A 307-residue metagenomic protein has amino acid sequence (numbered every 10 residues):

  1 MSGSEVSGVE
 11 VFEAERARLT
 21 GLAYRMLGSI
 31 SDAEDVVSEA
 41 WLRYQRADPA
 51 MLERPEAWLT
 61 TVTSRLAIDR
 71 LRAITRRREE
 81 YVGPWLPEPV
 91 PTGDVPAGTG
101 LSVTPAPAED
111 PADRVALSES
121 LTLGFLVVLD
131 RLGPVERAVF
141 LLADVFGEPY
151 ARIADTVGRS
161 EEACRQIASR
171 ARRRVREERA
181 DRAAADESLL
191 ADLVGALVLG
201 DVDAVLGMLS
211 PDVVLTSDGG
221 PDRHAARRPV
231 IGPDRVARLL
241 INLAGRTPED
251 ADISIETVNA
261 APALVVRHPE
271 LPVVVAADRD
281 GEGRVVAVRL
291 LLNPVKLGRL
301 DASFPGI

Functional and structural regions predicted by a protein language model:
S2-D35, E39-L193, L199-V202: Active-site-adjacent scaffolding segments
V205-L206, V213, G283: Hydrophobic pocket/interface hotspot
P211-I253: A solvent-exposed, acidic/Ser-Thr-rich amphipathic alpha-helical stretch
P262-H268: Short beta-strand segments that buttress and anchor functional surface loops
V274-P305: Short beta-strand edge/turn micro-motifs at domain boundaries
